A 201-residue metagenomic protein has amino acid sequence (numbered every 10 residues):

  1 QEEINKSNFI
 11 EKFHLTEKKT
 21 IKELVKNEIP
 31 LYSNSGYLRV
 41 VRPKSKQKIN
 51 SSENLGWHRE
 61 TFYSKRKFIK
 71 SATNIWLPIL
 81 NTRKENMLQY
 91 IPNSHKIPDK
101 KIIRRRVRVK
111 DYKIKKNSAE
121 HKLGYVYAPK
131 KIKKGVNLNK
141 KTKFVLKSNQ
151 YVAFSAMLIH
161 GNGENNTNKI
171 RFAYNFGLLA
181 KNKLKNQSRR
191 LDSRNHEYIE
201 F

Functional and structural regions predicted by a protein language model:
Q1-S45, N50, W57, S64-K70: Signature of the catalytic double-stranded beta-helix
I10, T142-V145, N165: Exposed beta-sheet edge/beta-hairpin loop segments within beta-rich domains
P30-N34, N74-P78, M87-I91, A153-F154 (+1 more regions): A structural signal for short, well-ordered beta-strand segments and their strand-loop junctions that often border
R42, R59-T61, L77-N81, Y90-P92: Short, structured patches in soluble enzyme cores that scaffold and shape functional sites
I49-E53, W57, R66-F68, E85-N93 (+3 more regions): A short secondary-structure junction signal
K65-R83, G177-A180: Short, conserved beta-strand element in jelly-roll/cupin
K84-I159: Double-stranded beta-helix
Y151-A153, M157-F201: Non-heme Fe(II)/2-oxoglutarate
